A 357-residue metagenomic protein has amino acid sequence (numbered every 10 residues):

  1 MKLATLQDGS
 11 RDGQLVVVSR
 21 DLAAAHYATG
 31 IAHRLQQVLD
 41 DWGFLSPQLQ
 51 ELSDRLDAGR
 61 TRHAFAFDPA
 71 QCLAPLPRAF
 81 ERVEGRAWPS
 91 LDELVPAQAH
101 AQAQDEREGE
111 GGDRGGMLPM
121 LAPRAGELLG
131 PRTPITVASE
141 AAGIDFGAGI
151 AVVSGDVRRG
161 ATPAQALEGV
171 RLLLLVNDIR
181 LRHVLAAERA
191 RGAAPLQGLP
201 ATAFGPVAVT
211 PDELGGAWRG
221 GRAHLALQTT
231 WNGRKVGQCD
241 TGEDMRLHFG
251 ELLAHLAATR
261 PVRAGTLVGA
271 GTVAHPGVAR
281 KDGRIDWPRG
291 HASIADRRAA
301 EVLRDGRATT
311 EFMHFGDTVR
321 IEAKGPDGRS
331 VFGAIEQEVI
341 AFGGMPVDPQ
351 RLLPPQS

Functional and structural regions predicted by a protein language model:
M1-P119, R124-G126, T133-P134, A141 (+4 more regions): N-terminal non-catalytic cap/leader segment that marks the start of a structured domain
L39-F67, A186-R191, P195-V209, R263-A274: A short, charged
L76-H255, I294-A295, A300, E311 (+1 more regions): Glycine-enriched loop-and-adjacent helix/strand subsegments that border the catalytic/binding cleft of enzyme cores
P211-L214, H275, P326: Residue-level marker for beta-strand->alpha-helix junctions and adjacent short loops that shape enzyme
G237-D240, A264-T266, G277-K281, S330-G333: Extended hydrophobic-aromatic, low-complexity segments
L256, P261-V262, V268, M313: Short, well-ordered loop/turn sites that connect or cap secondary structure elements
V268-G316, E322-K324, I335, I340 (+1 more regions): Active-site pocket scaffolds in enzymes
